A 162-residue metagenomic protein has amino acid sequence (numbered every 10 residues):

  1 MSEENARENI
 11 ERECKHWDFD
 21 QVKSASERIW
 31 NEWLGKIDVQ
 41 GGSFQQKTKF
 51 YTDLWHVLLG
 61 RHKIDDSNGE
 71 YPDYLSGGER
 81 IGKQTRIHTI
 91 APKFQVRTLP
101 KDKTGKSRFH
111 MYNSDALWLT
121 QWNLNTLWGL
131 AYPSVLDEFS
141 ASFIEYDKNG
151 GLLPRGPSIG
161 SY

Functional and structural regions predicted by a protein language model:
M1-M111, E145-K148, L152-R155: Acidic/polar, glycine-enriched structural segments that form the non-catalytic walls/loops of the carbohydrate-binding
T52-S67, Y112-L136: Alpha-helical support elements that line or immediately flank enzyme active sites and cofactor-binding pockets
G105-F109, T120, L124, I159: Flexible glycine/proline-enriched surface loops and loop-helix/loop-strand junctions
V135-S142, Y146-Y162: Active-site cavity-forming subdomains of large catalytic enzyme subunits
